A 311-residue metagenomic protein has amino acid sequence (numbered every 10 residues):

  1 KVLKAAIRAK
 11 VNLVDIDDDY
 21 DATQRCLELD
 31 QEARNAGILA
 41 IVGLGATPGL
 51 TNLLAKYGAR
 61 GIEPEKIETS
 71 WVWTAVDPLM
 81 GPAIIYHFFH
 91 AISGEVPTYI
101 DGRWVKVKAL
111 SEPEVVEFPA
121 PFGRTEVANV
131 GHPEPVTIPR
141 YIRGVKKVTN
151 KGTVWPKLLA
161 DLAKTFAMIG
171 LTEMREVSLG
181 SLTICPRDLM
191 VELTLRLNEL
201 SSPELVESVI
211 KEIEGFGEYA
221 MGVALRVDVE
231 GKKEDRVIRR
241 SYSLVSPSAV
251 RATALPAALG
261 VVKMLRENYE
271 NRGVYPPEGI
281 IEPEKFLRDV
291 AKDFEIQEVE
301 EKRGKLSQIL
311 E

Functional and structural regions predicted by a protein language model:
K1, T23-R25, T47-L53: Short glycine/serine/threonine-rich phosphate/pyrophosphate-binding segments that cradle anionic phosphate groups
K1-Q24: NAD(P)H-binding glycine-rich loop region in Rossmannoid oxidoreductase-like domains and their noncatalytic homologs
V2-A6, A33, V290: A generic structural signal for well-ordered alpha-helical segments
A9-L13, N35-A40, N268-N271: Short, surface-exposed connector motifs at secondary-structure boundaries
I16-L39: Rossmann-fold NAD(P)-binding glycine/threonine-rich loop
D18, G43-T47, V127: Glycine- and other small-residue-rich loops at beta-strand/loop junctions that grip anionic moieties
E32, A36-A75, V261: Adenosine-phosphate binding glycine-rich loop
R60-E311: C-terminal catalytic/substrate-binding lobe primarily of soluble NAD(P)-dependent oxidoreductases
